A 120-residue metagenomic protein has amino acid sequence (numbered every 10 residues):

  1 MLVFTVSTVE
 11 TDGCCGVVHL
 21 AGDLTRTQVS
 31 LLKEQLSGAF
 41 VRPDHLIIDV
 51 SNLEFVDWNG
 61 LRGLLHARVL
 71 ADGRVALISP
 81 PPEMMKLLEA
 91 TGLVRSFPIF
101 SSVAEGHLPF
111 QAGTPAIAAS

Functional and structural regions predicted by a protein language model:
M1-E34: STAS-typified acidic loop motif
T11, P82, A104: Residues that form or immediately flank small-molecule/cofactor binding pockets and catalytic motifs
L20-A21, V69-L70, G113: A short, structure-level motif marking secondary-structure boundaries and short turns
R26-F97: Amphipathic alpha-helical interaction surfaces in cytosolic regulatory modules
V29, V103-A104: Residues at or immediately preceding the N-termini of alpha-helices
P98-S102: Short acidic-hydrophobic, aromatic-tinged amphipathic segments that line or gate anion-handling sites
A104-S120: A charged, well-structured terminal subsegment
